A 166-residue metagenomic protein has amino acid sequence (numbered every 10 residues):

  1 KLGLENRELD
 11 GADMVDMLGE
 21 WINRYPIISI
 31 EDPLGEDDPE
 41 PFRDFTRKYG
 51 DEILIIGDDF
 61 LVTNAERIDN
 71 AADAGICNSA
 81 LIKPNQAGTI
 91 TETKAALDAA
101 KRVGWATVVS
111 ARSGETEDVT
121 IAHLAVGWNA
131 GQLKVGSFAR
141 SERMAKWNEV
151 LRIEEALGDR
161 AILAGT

Functional and structural regions predicted by a protein language model:
K1-T166: Catalytic core of soluble alpha/beta enzymes
